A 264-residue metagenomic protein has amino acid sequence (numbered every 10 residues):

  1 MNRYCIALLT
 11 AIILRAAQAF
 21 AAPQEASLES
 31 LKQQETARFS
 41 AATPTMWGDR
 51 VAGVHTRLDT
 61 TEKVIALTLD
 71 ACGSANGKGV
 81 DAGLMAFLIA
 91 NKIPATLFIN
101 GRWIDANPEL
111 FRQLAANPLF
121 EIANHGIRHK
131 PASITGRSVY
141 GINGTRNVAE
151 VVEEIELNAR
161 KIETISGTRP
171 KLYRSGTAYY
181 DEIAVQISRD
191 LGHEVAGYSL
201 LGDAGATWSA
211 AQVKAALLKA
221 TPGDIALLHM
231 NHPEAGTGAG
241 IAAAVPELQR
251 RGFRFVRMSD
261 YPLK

Functional and structural regions predicted by a protein language model:
M1-Y4: Positively charged n-region of N-terminal signal peptides that target proteins for export
A7-A16: Bacterial N-terminal signal peptides
A16-P23: Boundary at the C-terminal end of the N-terminal hydrophobic targeting segment
L31-I134, V139-Y140, R146, K161-T164: Active-site beta->alpha N-cap acidic-glycine motif
F39-D59, N91, G236-K264: C-terminal domain-boundary segment and adjacent tail
G73-K78, I99-P108, R174-D181, D203-S209 (+1 more regions): Acidic-and-aromatic substrate-binding clefts and catalytic sites of carbohydrate-active enzymes
A86-F98, E121, I142-T177, A216-H229: CE4/NodB-like, metal-dependent polysaccharide N-deacetylase domain that modifies extracellular/periplasmic N-acetylated
R169, Y179-T221, F253-K264: His/Asp/Glu-enriched short active-site or ligand-binding loop at hydrolase and phosphoryl-transfer sites
